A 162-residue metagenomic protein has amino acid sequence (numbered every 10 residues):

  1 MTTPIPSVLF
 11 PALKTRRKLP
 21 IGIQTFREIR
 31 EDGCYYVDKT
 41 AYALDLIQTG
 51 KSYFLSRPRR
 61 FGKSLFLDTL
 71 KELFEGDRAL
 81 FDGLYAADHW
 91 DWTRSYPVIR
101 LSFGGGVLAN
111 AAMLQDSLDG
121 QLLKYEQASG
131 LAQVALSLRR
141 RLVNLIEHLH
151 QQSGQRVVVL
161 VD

Functional and structural regions predicted by a protein language model:
M1-D162: Phosphate-binding site recognition
